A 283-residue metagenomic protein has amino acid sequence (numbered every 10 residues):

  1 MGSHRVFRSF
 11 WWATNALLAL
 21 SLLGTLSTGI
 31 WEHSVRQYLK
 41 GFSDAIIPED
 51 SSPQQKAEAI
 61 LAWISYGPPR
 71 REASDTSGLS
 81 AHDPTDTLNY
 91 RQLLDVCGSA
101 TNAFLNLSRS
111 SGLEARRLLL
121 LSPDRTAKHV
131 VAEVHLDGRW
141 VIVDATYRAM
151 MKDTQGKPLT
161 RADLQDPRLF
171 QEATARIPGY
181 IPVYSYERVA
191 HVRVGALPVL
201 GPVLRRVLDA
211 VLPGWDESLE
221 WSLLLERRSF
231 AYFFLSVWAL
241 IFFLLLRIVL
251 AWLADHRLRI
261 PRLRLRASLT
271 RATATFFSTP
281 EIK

Functional and structural regions predicted by a protein language model:
M1-A19, W252: N-terminal Sec-pathway targeting helices
F7-T14, S218-I241: Juxtamembrane/start-of-transmembrane alpha-helix segments at the extracytoplasmic/lumenal side of membrane anchors
W11-G29, A239-R247: Hydrophobic membrane-insertion alpha-helices, especially the h-region of bacterial N-terminal signal peptides
S27-Q92: Secondary-structure boundary elements
A81-R117: Short N-terminal edge-element motif at the start of the domain
N102-Q171: Hydrophobic/aromatic-rich core segments of domains that either
Y147-L219: Extracytoplasmic/lumenal ectodomains and periplasmic regions of secretory and membrane proteins
F242-A272: Juxtamembrane interface at the cytosolic side of transmembrane helices
